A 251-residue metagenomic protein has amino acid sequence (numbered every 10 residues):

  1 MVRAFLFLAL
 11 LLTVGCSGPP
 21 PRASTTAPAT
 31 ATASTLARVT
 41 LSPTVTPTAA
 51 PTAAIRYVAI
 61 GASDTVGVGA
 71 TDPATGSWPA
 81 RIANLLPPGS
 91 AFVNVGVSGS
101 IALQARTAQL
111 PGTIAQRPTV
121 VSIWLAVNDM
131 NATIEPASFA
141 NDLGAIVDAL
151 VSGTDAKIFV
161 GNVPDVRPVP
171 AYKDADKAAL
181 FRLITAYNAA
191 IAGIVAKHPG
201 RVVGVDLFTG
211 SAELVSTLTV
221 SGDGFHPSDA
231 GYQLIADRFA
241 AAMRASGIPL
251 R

Functional and structural regions predicted by a protein language model:
V2-F7: Sec-dependent signal peptide recognition, specifically the positively charged N-region followed immediately by
L12-G15: C-terminal motif of bacterial Sec signal peptides marking the signal peptidase cleavage site
S17-P20: Bacterial signal peptide processing site
A27-P28, A33-S98, L110-R117: Serine-esterase "nucleophile elbow" of acetyl-processing enzymes
A54, T71-P73, L103, F181 (+2 more regions): A generic helix-loop boundary/linker signal
V66-G67, G99-A102, N128-M130: Active-site neighborhood of divalent metal-dependent phosphoester/pyrophosphate hydrolases
N84, T107-R251: Alpha-helical cap/lid subdomain in secreted, periplasmic, or secretory-pathway luminal O-acyl-processing enzymes
